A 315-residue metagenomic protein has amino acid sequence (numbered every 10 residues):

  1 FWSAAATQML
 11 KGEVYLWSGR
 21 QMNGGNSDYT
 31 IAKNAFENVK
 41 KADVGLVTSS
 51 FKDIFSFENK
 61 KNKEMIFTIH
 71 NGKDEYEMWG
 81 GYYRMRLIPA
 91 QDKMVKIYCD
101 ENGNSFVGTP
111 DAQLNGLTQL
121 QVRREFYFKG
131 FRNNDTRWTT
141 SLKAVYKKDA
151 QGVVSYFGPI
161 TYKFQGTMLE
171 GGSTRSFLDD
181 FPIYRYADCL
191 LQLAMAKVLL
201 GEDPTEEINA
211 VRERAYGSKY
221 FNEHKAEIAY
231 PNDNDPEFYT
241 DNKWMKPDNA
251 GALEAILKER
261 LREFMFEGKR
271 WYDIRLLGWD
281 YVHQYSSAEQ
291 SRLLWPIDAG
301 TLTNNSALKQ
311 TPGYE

Functional and structural regions predicted by a protein language model:
F1-N23, S27-K40, F67, D135 (+3 more regions): Extended, hydrophobic/aromatic-rich amphipathic alpha-helical segments that build helical scaffolds
A5, E207, F221-E227: Short, glycine/acidic-rich hinge or "gate" loops at secondary-structure transitions that mediate conformational
A5, S155-Y162, E213, G217: Glycine-rich, acidic and aromatic/proline-enriched surface loops and short helix-turn segments that act as binding
A42-S50, E77, Y220-F221, E267: Acidic/polar loop patches that form or flank catalytic/metal-binding clefts of enzymes that bind anionic ligands
S49-F57: Gly/Pro-rich turn-and-neighbor structural signature
S56-T109, S176, D180-I183, G217 (+1 more regions): Long, intrinsically disordered, low-complexity segments
H70, V145-Y146, K197: Outer-membrane beta-barrel pore domains and translocons
L114-Y186: Flexible, polar/acidic helix-loop-strand segments at domain edges
